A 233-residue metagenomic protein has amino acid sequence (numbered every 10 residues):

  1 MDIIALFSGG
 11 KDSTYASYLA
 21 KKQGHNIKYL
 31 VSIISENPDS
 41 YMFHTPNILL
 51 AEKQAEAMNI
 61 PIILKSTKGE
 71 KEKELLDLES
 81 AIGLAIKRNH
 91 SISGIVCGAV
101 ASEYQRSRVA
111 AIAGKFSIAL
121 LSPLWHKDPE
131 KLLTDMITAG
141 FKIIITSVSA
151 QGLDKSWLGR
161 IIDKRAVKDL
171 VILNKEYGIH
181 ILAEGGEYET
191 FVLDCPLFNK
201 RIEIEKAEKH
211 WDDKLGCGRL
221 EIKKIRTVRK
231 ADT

Functional and structural regions predicted by a protein language model:
M1-T233: Nucleotide-activated chemistry modules centered on ATP-dependent adenylation/adenylyltransferase
